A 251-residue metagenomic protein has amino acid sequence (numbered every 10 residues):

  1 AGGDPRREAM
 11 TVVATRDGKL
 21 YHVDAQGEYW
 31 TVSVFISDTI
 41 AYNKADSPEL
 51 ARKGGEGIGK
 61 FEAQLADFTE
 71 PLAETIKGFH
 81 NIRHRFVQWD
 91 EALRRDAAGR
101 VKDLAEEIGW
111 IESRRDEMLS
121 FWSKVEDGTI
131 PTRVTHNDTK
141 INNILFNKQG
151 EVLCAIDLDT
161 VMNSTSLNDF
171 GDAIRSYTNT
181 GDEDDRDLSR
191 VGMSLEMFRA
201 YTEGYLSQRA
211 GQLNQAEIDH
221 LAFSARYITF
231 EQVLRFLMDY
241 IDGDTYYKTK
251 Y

Functional and structural regions predicted by a protein language model:
A1, G109, S113, N168-R175: Conserved long hydrophobic alpha-helices within structured protein cores
A1-E91, S166-L167, Y177-T178, D182-V191 (+4 more regions): Conserved ATP-binding subdomain of kinase catalytic cores across diverse folds
E8, T31, R133, E151-C154: Protein kinase-like catalytic core scaffold
A25, L50, P131-H136, M162 (+3 more regions): Secondary-structure capping and boundary motifs in well-ordered enzyme cores
I36-G54, D67-H136, I141-E151, Y227 (+1 more regions): ATP-dependent phospho-/nucleotidyl transfer catalytic cores
K60, W110-E117, A200, G204: Amphipathic alpha-helical segments that form well-ordered structural scaffolds and often line/cohere around active
H84, R199, E203-Y251: Helix-rich C-terminal or lid/interface subdomains of diverse kinases
N147-L213, T245-Y251: Active-site Asp-x-Gly
